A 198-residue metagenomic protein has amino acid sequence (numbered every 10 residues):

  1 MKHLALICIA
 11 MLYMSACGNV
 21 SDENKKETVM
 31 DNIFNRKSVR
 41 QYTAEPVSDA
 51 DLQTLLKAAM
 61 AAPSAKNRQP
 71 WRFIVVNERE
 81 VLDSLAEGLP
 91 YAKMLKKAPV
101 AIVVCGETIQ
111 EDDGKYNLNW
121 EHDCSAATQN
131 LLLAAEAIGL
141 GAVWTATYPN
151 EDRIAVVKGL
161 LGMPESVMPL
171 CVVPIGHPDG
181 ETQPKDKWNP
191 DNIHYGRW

Functional and structural regions predicted by a protein language model:
L4-L12: Sec-dependent N-terminal signal peptides
C8, A16-W198: Acidic, surface-exposed loops and disordered segments
